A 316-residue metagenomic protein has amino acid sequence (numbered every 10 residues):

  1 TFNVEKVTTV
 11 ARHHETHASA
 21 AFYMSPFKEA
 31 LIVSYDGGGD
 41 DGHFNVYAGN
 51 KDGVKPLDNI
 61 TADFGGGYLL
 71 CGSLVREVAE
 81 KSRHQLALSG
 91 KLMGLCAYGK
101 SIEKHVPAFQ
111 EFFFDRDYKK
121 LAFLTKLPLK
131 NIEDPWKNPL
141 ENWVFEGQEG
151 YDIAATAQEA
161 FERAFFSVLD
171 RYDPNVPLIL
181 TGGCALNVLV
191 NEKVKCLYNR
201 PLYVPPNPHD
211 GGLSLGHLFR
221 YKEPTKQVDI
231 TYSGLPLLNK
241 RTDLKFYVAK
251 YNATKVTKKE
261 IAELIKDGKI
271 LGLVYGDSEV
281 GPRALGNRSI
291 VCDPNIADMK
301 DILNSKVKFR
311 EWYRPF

Functional and structural regions predicted by a protein language model:
F2-T9, E15-R116, L121, L186-N187 (+1 more regions): Flexible beta->alpha loop and helix N-cap segments adjacent to enzyme active/binding sites
N3, K126, D173-N175, N252: Short, flexible coil/linker elements and helix-boundary hinge sites characteristic of intrinsically disordered
T8-A11, G147-R163: Short acidic-aromatic active-site loops that bind/stabilize oxyanions
N45-V46, P139-E146, V168-R171, K193-C196: Short amphipathic alpha-helical segments, especially helix-boundary/capping motifs
G94, H105-T156: Active-site cores of enzymes that catalyze phosphoryl transfer or operate on phosphate-rich substrates
A154, Q158, I179, Y203-D210: Alpha-helix N-cap/helix-initiation motif
A155-L178: Phosphate/ATP-binding catalytic cores across multiple sugar-kinase/actin-like superfamilies, primarily ASKHA
P177-L186: Glycine-rich beta-strand-to-loop/alpha-helix junction loops that act as flexible
